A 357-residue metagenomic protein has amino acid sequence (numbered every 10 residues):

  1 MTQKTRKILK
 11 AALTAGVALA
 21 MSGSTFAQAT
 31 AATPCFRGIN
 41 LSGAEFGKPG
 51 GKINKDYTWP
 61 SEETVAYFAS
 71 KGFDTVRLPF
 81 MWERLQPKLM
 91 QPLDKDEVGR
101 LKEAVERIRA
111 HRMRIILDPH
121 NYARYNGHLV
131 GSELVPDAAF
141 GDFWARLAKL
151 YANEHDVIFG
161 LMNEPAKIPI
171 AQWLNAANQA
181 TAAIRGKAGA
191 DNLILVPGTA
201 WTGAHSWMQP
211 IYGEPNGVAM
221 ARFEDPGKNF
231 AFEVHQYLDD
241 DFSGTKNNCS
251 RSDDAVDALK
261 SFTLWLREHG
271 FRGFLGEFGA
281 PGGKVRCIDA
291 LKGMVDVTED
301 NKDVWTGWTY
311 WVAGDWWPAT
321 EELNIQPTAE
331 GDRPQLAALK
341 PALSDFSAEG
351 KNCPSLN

Functional and structural regions predicted by a protein language model:
T2-L13: Bacterial N-terminal signal peptides that target proteins for export
S22-S24: N-terminal signal peptide c-region/cleavage motif recognized by signal peptidases
Q28-T30: Boundary of Sec targeting at the N-terminus
A32-P210, P215-G217: Active-site mouth of glycoside hydrolases
Y57-T58, D142, K149, N153-I158 (+2 more regions): Extracellular glycoside hydrolase catalytic/binding regions
I115-L117, G273, W308: Hydrophobic beta-strand scaffold residues
N163-E164, W308, G314-W316: Histidine-bearing beta->alpha loop at or near hydrolase active sites
E330-N357: C-terminal functional modules
